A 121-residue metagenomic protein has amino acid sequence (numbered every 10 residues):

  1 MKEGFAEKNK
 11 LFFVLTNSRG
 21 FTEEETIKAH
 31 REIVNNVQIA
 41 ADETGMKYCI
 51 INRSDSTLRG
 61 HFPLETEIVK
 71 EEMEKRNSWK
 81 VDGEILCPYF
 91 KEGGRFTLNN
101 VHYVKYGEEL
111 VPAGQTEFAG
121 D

Functional and structural regions predicted by a protein language model:
M1, K8-F12, F21-I50, S56-D121: Cap/lid and interdomain-hinge subdomains that line or gate substrate/regulatory clefts in soluble alpha/beta enzymes
